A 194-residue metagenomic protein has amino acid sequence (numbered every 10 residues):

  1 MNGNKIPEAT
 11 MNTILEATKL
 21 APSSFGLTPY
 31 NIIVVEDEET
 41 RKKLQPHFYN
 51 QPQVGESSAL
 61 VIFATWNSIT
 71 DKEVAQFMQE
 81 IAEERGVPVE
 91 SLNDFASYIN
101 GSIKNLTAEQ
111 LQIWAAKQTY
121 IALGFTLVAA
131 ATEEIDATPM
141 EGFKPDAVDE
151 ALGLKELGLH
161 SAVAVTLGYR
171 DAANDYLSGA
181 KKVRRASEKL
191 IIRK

Functional and structural regions predicted by a protein language model:
M1-T28: An N-terminal domain-cap segment
N2, N31, D136-P139: Short catalytic-loop micro-motif centered on adjacent basic/acidic residues
I6, E39, F143-K144: Short beta->alpha linker loops
N12, E38, P52, R193-K194: Secreted/extracellular ectodomain signature
E16-L20, V61, S97-A151: Small-aliphatic-rich amphipathic alpha-helix that forms the alpha element of a beta-alpha
I33-A116: Glycine/small-residue-rich phosphate/adenosyl-binding loop
Q53-N67, L154-N174: A glycine-rich helix N-cap at a beta->alpha junction
H160-K194: C-terminal helix-cap and adjacent tail motif
